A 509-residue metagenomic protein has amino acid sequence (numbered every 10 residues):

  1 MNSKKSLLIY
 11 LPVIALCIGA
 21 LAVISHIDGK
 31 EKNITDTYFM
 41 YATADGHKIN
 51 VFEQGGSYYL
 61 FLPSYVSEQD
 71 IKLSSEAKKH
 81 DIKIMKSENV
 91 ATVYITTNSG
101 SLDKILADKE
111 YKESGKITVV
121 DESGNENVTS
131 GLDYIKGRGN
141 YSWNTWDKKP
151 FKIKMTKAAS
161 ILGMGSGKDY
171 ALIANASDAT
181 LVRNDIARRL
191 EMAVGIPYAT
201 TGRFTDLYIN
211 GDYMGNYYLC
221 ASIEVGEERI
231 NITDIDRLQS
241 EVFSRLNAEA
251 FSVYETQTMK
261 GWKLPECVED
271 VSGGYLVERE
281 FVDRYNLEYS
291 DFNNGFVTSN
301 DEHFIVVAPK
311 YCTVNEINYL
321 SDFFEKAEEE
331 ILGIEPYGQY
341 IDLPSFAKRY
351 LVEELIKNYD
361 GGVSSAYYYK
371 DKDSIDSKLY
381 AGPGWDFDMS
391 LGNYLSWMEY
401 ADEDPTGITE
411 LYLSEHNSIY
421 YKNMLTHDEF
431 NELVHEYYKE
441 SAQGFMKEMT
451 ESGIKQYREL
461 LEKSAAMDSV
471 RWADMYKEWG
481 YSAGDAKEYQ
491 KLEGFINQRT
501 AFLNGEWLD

Functional and structural regions predicted by a protein language model:
S6, Y10, L21-K86: Beta-rich interaction/scaffold domains
D28-E31, S57-Y59, Q69, K78-E126: N-terminal module-boundary/linker segments of secreted carbohydrate-active enzymes
I105-D108, M164-S166, R183-N184, Y217-L219 (+4 more regions): Short, solvent-exposed loop/turn and secondary-structure capping segments
E113-A174, P309-E316: Conserved oxyanion/phosphate-binding beta-strand-loop segments in alpha/beta enzyme cores
S142, N300-V363, K370-D371, D376-G384 (+1 more regions): Middle-to-C-terminal accessory/interaction subdomains
A159-S160, I196-Y198, Y213-L351: Internal "kinase-insert"/substrate-recognition segments embedded within catalytic cores of ATP-dependent enzymes
A176-P197: A conserved alpha-helical element in kinase catalytic cores
V194-D206, N358: Short, well-structured beta-strand/strand-turn elements
